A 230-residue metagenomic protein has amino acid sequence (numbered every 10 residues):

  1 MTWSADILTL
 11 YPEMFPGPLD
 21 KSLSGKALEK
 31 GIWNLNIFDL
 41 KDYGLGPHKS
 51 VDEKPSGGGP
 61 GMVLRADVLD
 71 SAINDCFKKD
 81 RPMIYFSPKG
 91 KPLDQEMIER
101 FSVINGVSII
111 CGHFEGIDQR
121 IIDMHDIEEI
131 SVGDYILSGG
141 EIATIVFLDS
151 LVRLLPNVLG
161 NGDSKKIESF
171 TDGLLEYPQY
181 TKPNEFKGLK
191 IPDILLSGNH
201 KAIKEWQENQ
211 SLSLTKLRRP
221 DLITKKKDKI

Functional and structural regions predicted by a protein language model:
T2-D42: Glycine-rich, flexible N-terminal cofactor/catalytic loop recognition
D6-L8, N36-F38, P82-I84, V107-I109 (+1 more regions): Hydrophobic/aromatic beta-strand patches that form the interior of the parallel beta-sheet core in alpha/beta enzyme
K41-G46, I136-G139: A short acidic, often aromatic-flanked loop/helix-cap motif at beta-alpha or helix-coil junctions that lines enzyme
G44-P47, D52, S56-L69, F77: A short aromatic-anchored loop/beta-hairpin motif
G59, G112, N199: Conserved RecA-like P-loop NTPase ATPase core
V63-H113, D118: S-adenosyl-L-methionine/SAH cofactor-binding core of RNA-modifying enzymes
I117, I121-F170: Structured adenosyl-cofactor binding patch, chiefly the S-adenosyl-L-methionine
F170-K226: Long, charged alpha-helical interface segments
